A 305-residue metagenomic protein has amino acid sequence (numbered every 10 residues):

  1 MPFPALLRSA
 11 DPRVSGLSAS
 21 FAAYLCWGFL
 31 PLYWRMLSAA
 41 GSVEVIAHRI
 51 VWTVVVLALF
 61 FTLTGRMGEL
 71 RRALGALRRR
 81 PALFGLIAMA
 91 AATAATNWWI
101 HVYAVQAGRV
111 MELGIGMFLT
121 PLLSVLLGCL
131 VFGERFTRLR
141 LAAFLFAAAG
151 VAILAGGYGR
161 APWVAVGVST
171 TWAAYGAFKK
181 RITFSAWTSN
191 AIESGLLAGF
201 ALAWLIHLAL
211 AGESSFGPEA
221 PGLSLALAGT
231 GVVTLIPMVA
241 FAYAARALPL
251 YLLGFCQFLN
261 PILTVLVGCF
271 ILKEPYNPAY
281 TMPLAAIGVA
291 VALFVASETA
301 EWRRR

Functional and structural regions predicted by a protein language model:
M1-A22, V55-M89, R138, N190 (+3 more regions): Membrane-interface interhelical linkers
P2-F3, I50, G156, A161 (+1 more regions): C-terminal-most transmembrane helix of multi-pass membrane proteins
P2-I46, A152-R181, A203, R303-R305: Glycine-/small-residue-enriched transmembrane alpha-helix faces in small-molecule transporters and effluxers
F21-F29, Y33, A88-Y103, A107 (+3 more regions): Hydrophobic alpha-helical transmembrane segments of multi-pass membrane transport proteins, especially secondary
L32-S42, R72-L74, Y103-R109, A149-A152 (+4 more regions): Membrane-interface helix termini and inter-helical loops of multi-pass transporters
L37, V45, A104-V105, L130-F132 (+4 more regions): Hydrophobic/aromatic residues within transmembrane alpha-helices of multi-pass small-molecule transporters
Y103, T120-L139, I262-T281: C-terminal transmembrane-helix exit sites in multi-pass transporters
G114-L119, A186-L196, L235-F270: Helix-helix packing/entry segments at the starts of transmembrane helices
